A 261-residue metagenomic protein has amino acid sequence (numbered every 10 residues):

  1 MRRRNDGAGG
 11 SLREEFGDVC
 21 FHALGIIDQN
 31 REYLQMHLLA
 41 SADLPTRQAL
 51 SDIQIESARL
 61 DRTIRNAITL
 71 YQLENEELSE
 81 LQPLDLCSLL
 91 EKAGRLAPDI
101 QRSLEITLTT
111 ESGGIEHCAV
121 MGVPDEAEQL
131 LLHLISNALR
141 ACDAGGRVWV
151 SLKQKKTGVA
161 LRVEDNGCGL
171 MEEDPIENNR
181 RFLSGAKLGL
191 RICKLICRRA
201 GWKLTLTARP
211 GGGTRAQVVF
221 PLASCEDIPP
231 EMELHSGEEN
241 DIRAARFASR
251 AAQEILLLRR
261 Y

Functional and structural regions predicted by a protein language model:
I55-L60: Short alpha-helical segment of the dimerization/phosphotransfer core of two-component systems
N75-E80, A119-G122: Conserved micro-motifs of the catalytic ATP-binding
T107-C118: Conserved catalytic submotifs in the C-terminal HATPase_c
N137-L139: Short helix-loop "hinge" at the ATP-lid/N-box region of the Bergerat-fold HATPase_c
G145-T157: Short beta-strand/loop element within the Bergerat-fold HATPase_c
D165: Acidic ATP/Mg2+-coordinating residue in the GHKL
